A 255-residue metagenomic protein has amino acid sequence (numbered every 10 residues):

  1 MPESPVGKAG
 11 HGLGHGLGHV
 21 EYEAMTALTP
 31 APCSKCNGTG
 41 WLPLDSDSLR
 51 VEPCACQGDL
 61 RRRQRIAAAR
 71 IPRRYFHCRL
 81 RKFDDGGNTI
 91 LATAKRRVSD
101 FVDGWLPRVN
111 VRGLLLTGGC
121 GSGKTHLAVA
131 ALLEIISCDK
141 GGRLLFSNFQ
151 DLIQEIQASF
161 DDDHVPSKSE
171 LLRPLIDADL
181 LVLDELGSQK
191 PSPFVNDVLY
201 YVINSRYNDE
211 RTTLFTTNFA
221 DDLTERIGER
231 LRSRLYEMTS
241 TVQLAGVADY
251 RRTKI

Functional and structural regions predicted by a protein language model:
M1-T93, V242, G246, R252-I255: A short, basic N-terminal segment
D84-L114: Pre-Walker A (pre-P-loop) alpha-helix and adjacent loop at the N terminus of AAA/AAA+ ATPase modules, a conserved
T89-V98, I136-D177: Short glycine-rich substrate-engagement loop in P-loop NTPases that contacts/grips substrate
V102-W105, E155-L181, D197-S205, R230: Conserved alpha-helical scaffold flanking the Walker A/P-loop in AAA+ ATPase domains
N110-A128: Walker A/P-loop nucleotide-binding motif
H126-K140: P-loop NTPase Walker A phosphate-binding motif
L132, L152-S159, L186-I255: Replace "adjacent to P-loop NTPase cores in ATP/GTP-dependent enzymes" with "adjacent to NTP-binding cores
G142-R143, D177-L180, D209-F215: Loop/turn-to-beta-strand initiation segments
